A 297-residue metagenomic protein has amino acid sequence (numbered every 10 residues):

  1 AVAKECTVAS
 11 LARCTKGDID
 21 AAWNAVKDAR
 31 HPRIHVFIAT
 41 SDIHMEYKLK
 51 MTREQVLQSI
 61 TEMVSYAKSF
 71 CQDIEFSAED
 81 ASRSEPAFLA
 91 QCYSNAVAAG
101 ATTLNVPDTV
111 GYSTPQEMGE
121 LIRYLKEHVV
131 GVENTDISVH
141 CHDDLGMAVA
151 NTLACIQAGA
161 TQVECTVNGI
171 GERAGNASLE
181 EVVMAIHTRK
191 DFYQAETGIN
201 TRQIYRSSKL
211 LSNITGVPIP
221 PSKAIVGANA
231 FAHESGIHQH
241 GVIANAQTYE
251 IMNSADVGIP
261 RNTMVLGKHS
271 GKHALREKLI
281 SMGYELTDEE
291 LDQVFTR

Functional and structural regions predicted by a protein language model:
A1-A3, K16-I137, L153-A160: Alpha/beta enzyme core
A1-T15, T263-L266, S270, R276: N-terminal capping/small domains of soluble enzymes
A9, R33-H35, E75-S77, T103-N105 (+6 more regions): Structured core elements
S10-C14, H140-L145, V167, N200: Active-site nucleophile and cofactor-binding loops and adjacent substrate-binding regions of central metabolic enzymes
D20-W23, T61-S65, A90-S94, G119-K126 (+6 more regions): Predominant activation on well-ordered alpha-helical scaffold segments within soluble catalytic domains
R30-H31, M147-Q162, I170-T188, A230-S254: Flexible glycine/proline-rich, aromatic-decorated loop/lid segments
H35, H44, S138-H142, T201 (+1 more regions): Histidine-centered active-site/metal-ligand motif
M184, K190-R297: A mid-to-C-terminal "edge-of-domain" accessory segment
